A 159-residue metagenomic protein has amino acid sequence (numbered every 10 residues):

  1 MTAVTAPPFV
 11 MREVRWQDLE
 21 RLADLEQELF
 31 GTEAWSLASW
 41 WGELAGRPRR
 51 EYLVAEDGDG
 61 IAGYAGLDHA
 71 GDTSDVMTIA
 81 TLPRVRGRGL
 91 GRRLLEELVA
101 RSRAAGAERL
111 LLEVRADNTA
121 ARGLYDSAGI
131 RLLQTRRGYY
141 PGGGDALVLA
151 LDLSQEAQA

Functional and structural regions predicted by a protein language model:
A3-V4, F9, E13-R86, R92-R101 (+3 more regions): Acetyl-CoA-dependent GNAT
R21, G123-L124: Well-formed, non-transmembrane alpha-helical positions, independent of function
A45, R49, A121, G144-D145: Short Asp/Glu-rich motifs
T81, R115-A116: Short amphipathic helical patch at the helix-1/turn junction of helix-turn-helix
L95, N118-A121, G138-G143: Short glycine/proline-centered loop/turn elements that form peptide/ligand docking sites
A105, S127-A128: Structural motif
L111-E113, R131-V148: Conserved catalytic-core motifs of GNAT/GCN5-like acyltransferases
